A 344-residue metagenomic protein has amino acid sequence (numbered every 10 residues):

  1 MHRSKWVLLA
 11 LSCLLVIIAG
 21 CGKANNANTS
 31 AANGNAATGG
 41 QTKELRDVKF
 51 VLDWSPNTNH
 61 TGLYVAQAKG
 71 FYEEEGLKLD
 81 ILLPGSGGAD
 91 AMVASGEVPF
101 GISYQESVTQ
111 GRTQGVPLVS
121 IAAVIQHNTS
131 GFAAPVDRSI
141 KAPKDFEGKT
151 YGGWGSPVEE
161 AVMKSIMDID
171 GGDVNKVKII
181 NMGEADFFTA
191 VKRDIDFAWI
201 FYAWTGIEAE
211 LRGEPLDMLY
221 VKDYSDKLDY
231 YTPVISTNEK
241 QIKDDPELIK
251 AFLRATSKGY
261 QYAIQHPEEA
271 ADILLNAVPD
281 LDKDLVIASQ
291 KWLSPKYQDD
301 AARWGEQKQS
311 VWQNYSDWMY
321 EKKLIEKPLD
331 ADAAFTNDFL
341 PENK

Functional and structural regions predicted by a protein language model:
M1-R46, E342-K344: Short, low-complexity disordered leader/linker segments with a strong preference for bacterial N-terminal type II
T29-G183, F188, K192, D196-I200 (+1 more regions): Short, glycine-/small- and polar/acidic-enriched structural segments that line small-molecule recognition paths
E74, K144, V221-L228, K296-Q309: Short, solvent-exposed loop/beta-turn-alpha elements that line the ligand-binding surface or hinge of extracytoplasmic
E75, S120, A271-I273, K327-L329: Short, hydrophobic secondary-structure boundary micro-motifs
V98, I102-S103, P295-E306, P341-K344: Short amphipathic alpha-helical segments at helix boundaries and their inter-helical linkers
E106, D186-T189, R193-V278: Pocket-lining segment of extracytoplasmic ligand-binding domains
D244-L324: Secondary-structure end/capping motifs
W312-K344: Conserved C-terminal helix/tail region of periplasmic/extracytoplasmic solute-binding proteins
